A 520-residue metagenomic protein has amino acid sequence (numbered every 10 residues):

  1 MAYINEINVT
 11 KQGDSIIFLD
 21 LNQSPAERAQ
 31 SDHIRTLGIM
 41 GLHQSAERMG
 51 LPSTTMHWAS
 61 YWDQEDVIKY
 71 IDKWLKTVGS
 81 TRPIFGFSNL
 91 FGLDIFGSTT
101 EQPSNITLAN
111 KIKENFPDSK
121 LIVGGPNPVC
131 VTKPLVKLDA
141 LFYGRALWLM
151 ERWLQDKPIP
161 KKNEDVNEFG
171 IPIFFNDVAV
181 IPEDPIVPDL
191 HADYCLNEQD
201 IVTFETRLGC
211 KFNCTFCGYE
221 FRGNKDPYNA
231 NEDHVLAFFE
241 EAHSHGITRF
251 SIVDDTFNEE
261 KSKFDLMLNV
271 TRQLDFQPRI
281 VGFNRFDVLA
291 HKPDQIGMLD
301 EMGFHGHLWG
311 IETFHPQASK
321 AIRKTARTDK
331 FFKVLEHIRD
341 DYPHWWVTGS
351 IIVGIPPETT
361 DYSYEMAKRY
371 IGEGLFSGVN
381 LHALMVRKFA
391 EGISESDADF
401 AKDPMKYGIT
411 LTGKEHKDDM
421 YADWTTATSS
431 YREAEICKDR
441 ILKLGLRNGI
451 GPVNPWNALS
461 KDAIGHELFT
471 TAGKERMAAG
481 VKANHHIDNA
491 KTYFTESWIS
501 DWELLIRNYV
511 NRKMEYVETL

Functional and structural regions predicted by a protein language model:
M1-L21, E27-R28, R48, P52-T54 (+3 more regions): Radical SAM enzyme core and accessory elements
A2-E241: Acidic, low-complexity intrinsically disordered segments
P25-A29, F91-F96, N127-K133, F212 (+5 more regions): Flexible glycine/acidic-rich beta-alpha junction loops that bind and position SAM and/or redox cofactors in anaerobic
I34, I181-T348, V353-I355: Radical SAM [4Fe-4S] cluster-binding motif and immediate context
L42, Y70, W74, E101-I112 (+8 more regions): A general structural detector for well-ordered alpha-helical segments in enzyme core domains, enriched
P134, H243, D300, I371-G372: Non-catalytic positions within long, well-ordered alpha-helices that form the structural scaffold/packing of enzyme
L138, G144, D265-R272, T359-S377: Short, electropositive alpha-helical surface patch
